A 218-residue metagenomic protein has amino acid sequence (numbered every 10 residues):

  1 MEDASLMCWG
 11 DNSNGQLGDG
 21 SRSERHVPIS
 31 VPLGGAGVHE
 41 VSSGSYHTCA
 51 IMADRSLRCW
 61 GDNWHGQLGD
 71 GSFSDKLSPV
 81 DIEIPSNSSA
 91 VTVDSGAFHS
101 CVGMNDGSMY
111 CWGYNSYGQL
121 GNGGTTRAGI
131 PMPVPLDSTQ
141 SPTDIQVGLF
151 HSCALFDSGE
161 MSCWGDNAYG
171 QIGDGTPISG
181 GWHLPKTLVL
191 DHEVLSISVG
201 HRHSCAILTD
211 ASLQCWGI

Functional and structural regions predicted by a protein language model:
M1, G34, G44, I51-M52 (+10 more regions): Structural WD40 beta-propeller signal
E2-M7, V27, G37-S42, A53-R58 (+7 more regions): Tandem repeat domain/solenoid detector
S5, S13, S21, S42-S43 (+12 more regions): Ser/Thr/Pro-rich low-complexity tandem-repeat tracts
M7-V27, G61-S78, Y110-I130, S162-L184 (+1 more regions): Short glycine/serine- and acidic-residue-enriched loop/turn motifs that recur at repeat junctions
C8, H47-A50, C59, H99-V102 (+5 more regions): Conserved core positions of repeat-based scaffolds
Q16, H47, Q67, H99 (+4 more regions): Intrinsically disordered, low-complexity repeat/linker tracts enriched for polar/charged residues
S30, S42-S43, T48, D81 (+7 more regions): Polar/charged side chains located within well-ordered beta-strands of beta-rich proteins
V31-L33, E83-P85, P135-D137, L188-L190: Surface loop/turn motifs at the tips and blade-to-blade linkers of beta-strand repeat domains
